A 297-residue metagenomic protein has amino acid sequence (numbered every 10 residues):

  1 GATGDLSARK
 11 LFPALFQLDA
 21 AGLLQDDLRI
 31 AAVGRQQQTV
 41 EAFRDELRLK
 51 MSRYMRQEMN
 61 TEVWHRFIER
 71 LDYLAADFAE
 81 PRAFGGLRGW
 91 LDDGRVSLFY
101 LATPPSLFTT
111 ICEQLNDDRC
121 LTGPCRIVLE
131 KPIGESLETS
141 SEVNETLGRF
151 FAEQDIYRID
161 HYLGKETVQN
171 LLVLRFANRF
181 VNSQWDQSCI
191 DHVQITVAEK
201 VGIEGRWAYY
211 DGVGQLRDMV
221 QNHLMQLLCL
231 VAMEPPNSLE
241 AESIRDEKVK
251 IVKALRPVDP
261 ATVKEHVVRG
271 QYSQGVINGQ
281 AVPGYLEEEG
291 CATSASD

Functional and structural regions predicted by a protein language model:
G1-V128, I133-D297: Secretory/organelle targeting and membrane-embedding segments
